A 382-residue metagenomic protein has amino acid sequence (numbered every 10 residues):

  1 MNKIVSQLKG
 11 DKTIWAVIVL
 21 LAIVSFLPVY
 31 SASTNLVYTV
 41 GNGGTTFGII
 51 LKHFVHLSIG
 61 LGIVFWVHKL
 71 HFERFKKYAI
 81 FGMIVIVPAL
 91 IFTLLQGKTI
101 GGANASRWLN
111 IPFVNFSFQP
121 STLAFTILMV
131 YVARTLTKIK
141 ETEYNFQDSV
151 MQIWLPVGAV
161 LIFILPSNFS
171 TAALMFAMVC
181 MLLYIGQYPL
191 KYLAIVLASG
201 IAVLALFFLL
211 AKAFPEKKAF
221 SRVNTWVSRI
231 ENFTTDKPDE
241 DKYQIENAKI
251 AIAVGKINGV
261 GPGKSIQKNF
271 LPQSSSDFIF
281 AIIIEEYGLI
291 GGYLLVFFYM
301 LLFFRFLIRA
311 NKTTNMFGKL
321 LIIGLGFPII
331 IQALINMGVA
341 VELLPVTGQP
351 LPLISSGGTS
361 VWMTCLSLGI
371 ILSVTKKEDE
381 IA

Functional and structural regions predicted by a protein language model:
N2-A16, L21, P28, N35-P166 (+4 more regions): Membrane-helix boundary/helix-loop-helix interface segments in multi-pass membrane proteins
F54-I63, F125, E286-F303: Hydrophobic alpha-helical transmembrane segments
G62, L70, Y131, A205 (+4 more regions): Transmembrane alpha-helix boundary/anchor motif
I80-M83, S149-F163, F169-E216: Hydrophobic alpha-helical segments of polytopic membrane proteins
G102, S106-W108, L197-Y293, M316-F317: Hydrophobic, glycine- and aromatic-enriched re-entrant/interface helices and adjoining loop segments
D148, Q152, V196, A251 (+1 more regions): Alpha-helical transmembrane segments of multi-pass membrane proteins, especially transporters and channels
M178-Y192, I266-G291, P350-T364: Interfacial segments of multi-pass membrane proteins
I308-G348, I354: Loop-to-helix entry and N-terminal half of a specific, functionally important transmembrane alpha helix in multi-pass
